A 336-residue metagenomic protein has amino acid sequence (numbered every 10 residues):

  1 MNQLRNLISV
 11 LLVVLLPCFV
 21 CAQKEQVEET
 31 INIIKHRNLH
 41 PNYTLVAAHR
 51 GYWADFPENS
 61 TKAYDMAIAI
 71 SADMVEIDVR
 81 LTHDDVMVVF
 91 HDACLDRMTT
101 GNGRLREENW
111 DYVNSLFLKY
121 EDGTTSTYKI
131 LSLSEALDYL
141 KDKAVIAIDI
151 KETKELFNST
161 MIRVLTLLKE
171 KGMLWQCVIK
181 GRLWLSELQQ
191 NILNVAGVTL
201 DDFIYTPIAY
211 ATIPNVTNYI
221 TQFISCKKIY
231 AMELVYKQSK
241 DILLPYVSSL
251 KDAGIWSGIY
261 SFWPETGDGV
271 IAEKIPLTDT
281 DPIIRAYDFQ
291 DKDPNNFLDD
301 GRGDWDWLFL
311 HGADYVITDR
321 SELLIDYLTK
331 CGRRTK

Functional and structural regions predicted by a protein language model:
M1-V27: Bacterial Sec-dependent N-terminal signal peptides
A22-K336: Phosphate-group recognition and catalysis centered on beta-loop-alpha active-site segments
